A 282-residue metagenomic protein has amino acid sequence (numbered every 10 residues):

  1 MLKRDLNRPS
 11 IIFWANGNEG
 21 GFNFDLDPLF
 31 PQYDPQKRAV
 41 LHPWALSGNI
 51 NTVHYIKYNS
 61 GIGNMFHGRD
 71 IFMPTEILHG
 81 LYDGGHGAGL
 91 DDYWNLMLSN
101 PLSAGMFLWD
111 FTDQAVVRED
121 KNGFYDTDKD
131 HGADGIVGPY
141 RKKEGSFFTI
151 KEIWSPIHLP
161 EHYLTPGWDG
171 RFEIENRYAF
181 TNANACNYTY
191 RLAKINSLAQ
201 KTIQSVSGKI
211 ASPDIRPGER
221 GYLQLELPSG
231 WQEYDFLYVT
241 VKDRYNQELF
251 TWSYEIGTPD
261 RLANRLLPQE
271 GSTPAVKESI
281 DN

Functional and structural regions predicted by a protein language model:
M1-G145, T149, H162-Y163: Substrate-binding/catalytic cleft of secreted carbohydrate-active enzymes, primarily glycoside hydrolases
L96-N282: Carbohydrate-binding surfaces of carbohydrate-active enzymes
